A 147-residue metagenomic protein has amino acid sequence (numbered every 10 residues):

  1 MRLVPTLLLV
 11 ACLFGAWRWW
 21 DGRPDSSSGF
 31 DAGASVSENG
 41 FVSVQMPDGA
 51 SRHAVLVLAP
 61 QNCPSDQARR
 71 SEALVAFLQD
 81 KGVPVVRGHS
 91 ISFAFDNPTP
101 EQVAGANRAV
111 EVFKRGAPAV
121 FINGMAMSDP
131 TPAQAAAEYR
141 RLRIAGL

Functional and structural regions predicted by a protein language model:
R2-W19: Hydrophobic membrane-insertion alpha-helices, especially the h-region of bacterial N-terminal signal peptides
G22-E38: Ser/Thr/Pro/Gly-rich low-complexity linker/stalk segments immediately outside membranes or between
G40-H89: Local sequence-structure signature of Cys/Sec-based thiol-disulfide redox active-site neighborhoods
H53, G116-P118: Envelope-exposed proteins and targeting segments
P60-N62, S90-I91, M125, P132: Solvent-exposed coil/turn segments that connect beta secondary-structure elements in extracytoplasmic/periplasmic
C63-S71, F113, S128-P132: Solvent-exposed, acidic/flexible segments
V85, H89-G116, Y139-A145: Thioredoxin-like thiol-disulfide oxidoreductase module
F121-L147: Non-catalytic, surface beta->alpha helical segment in thiol-disulfide oxidoreductase systems
